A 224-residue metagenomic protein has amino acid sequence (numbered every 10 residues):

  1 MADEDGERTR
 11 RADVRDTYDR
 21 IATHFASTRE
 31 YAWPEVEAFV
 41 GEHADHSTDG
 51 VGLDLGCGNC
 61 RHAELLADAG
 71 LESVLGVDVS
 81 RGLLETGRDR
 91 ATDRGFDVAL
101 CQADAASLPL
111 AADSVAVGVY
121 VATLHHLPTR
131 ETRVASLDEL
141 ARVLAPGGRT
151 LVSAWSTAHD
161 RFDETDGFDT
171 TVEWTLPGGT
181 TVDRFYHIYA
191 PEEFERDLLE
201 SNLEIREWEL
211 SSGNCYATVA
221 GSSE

Functional and structural regions predicted by a protein language model:
M1-G50, G58-S107, R149-E224: Class I (Rossmann-like) S-adenosyl-L-methionine-dependent methyltransferase catalytic domain, capturing the SAM-binding
D49, V115-A116: Local beta-strand N-terminus motif with an aromatic residue
D54: Class I SAM-dependent methyltransferase core
V119: A conserved beta-strand element that flanks and buttresses the S-adenosyl-L-methionine
A122-H126, A154: Short catalytic micro-motifs in class I SAM-dependent methyltransferases
T129-E131, D163: Conserved catalytic-core motifs of eukaryotic protein kinase domains, centered on the activation segment
V134-P146: A short glycine-rich, Lys/Arg-flanked "PGG" loop and its adjoining helix->strand segment in the class I
